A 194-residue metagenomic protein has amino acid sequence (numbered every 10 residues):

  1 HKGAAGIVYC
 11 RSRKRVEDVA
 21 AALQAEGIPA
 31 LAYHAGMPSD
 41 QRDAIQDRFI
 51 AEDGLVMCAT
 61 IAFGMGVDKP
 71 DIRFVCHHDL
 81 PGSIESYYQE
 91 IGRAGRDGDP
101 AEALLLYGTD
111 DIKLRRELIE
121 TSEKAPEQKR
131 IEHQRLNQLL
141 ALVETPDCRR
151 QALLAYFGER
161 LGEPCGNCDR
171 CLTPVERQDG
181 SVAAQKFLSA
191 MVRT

Functional and structural regions predicted by a protein language model:
H1-K124, I131-Q134, L161, D169: Helicase motor core with emphasis on the C-terminal RecA-like subdomain
L31, R115, T121-T194: C-terminal accessory/connector segments of nucleic-acid motor ATPases
